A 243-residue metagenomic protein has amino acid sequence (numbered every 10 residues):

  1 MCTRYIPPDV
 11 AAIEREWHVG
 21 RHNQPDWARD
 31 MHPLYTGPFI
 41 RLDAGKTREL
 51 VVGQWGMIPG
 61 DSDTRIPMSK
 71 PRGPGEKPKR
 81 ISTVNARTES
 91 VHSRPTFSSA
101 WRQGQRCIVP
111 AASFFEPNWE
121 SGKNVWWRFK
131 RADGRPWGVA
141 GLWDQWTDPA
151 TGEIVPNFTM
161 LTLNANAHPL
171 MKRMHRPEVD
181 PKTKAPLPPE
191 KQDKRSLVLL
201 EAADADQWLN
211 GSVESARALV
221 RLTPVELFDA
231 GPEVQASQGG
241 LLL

Functional and structural regions predicted by a protein language model:
M1-L243: Short linear sequence motif anchored by a di-proline
